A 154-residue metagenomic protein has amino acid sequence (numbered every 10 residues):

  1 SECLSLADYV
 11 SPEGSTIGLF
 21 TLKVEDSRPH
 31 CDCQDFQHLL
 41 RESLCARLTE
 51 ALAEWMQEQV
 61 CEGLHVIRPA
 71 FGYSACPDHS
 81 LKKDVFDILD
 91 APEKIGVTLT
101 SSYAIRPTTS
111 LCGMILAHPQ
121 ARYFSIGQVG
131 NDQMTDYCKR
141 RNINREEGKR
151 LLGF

Functional and structural regions predicted by a protein language model:
S1-D132, R140-I143, L151: Small-residue-enriched alpha-helical segments and adjacent helix-cap loops that form tight helix-helix packing
